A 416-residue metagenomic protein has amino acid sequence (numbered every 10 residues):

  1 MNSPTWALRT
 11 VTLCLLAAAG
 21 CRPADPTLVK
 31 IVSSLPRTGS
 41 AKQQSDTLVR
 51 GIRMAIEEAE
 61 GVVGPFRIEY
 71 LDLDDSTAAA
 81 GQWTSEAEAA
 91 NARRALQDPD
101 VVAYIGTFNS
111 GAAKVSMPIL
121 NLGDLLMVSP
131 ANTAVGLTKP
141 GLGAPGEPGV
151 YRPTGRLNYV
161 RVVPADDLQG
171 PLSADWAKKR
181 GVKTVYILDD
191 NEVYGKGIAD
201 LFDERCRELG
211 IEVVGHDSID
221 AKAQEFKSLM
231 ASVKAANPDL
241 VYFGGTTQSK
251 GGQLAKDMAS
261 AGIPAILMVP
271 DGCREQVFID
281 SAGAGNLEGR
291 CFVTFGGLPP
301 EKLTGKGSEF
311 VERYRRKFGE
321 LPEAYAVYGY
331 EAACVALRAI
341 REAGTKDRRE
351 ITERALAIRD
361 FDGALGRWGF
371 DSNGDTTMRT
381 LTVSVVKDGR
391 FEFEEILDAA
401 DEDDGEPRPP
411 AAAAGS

Functional and structural regions predicted by a protein language model:
M1-K30, L96-D98, E402-S416: Short, low-complexity disordered leader/linker segments with a strong preference for bacterial N-terminal type II
V32-R53, A59, V63, L73-W83 (+4 more regions): Extracytoplasmic "Venus flytrap"
R37-S40, D75-A79, N109-K114, N132-L137 (+7 more regions): Solvent-exposed loop/turn segments at secondary-structure junctions within structured extracellular/periplasmic domains
Q43-L48, E58, V62-G146, I219-F226 (+1 more regions): Beta-alpha junction/loop-to-helix N-cap segments that form part of ligand/metal-binding clefts
V101-H216, I266-G289: Extracytoplasmic ligand/sensor domains, especially the bilobed periplasmic-binding protein
S110-N121, Q224, A231, P238-A261 (+1 more regions): Hydrophobic alpha-helical
A255-Y330, V386, R390-A412: Extracellular/periplasmic periplasmic-binding protein-like sensory domains
R313-A326, V335-F393, R408-S416: Segments of small-molecule ligand-sensing domains
